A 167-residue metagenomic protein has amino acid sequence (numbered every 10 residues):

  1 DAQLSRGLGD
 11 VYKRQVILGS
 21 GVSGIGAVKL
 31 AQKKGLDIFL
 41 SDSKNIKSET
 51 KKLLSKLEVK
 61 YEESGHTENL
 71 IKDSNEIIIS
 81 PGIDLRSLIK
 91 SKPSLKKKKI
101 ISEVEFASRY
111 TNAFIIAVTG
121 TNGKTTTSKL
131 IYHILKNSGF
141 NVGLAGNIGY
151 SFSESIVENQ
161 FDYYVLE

Functional and structural regions predicted by a protein language model:
D1, G26, N147: Conserved active-site and cofactor/substrate-binding residues in soluble primary-metabolism enzymes
D1-Y12: Single conserved hydrophobic/aromatic residue that forms the stacking wall/gate of nucleotide- or nucleobase-binding
G7, G19, G120-G123: Alpha-helical hinge/cap motifs
D10-S102, F106: N-terminal leader/targeting and accessory segments in enzymes
K33, E68-S74, P81-E167: Phosphate-binding loop of NTP-binding sites
